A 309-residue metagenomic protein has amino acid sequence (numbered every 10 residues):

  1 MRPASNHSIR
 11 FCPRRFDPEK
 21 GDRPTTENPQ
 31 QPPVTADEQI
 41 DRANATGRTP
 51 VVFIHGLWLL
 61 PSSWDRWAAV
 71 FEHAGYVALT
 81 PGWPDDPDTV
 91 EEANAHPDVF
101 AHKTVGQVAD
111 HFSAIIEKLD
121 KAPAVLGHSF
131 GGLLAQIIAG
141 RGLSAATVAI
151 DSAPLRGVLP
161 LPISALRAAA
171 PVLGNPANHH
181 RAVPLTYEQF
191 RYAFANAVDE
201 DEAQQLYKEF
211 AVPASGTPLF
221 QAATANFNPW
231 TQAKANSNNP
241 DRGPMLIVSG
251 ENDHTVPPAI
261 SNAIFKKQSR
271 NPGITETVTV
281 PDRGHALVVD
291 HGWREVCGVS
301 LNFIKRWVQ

Functional and structural regions predicted by a protein language model:
G56-L59, E251: Active-site glycine-rich loops that stabilize anionic/oxyanionic intermediates across multiple enzyme folds
E72-N94: Conserved alpha/beta-hydrolase
A124-V158: Conserved hydrolase catalytic core segment
S144-H179, F220-F227: Flexible "cap/lid" loop of the alpha/beta hydrolase fold
H180-L246: Alpha/beta-hydrolase
I247-S249, D253: Short beta-strand/loop motif that positions the catalytic acidic residue of the alpha/beta-hydrolase fold
H254-A263: Conserved alpha/beta-hydrolase "acid-adjacent" motif
I274-Q309: Catalytic active-site module of serine/aspartate enzymes centered on a nucleophile-bearing elbow/loop
